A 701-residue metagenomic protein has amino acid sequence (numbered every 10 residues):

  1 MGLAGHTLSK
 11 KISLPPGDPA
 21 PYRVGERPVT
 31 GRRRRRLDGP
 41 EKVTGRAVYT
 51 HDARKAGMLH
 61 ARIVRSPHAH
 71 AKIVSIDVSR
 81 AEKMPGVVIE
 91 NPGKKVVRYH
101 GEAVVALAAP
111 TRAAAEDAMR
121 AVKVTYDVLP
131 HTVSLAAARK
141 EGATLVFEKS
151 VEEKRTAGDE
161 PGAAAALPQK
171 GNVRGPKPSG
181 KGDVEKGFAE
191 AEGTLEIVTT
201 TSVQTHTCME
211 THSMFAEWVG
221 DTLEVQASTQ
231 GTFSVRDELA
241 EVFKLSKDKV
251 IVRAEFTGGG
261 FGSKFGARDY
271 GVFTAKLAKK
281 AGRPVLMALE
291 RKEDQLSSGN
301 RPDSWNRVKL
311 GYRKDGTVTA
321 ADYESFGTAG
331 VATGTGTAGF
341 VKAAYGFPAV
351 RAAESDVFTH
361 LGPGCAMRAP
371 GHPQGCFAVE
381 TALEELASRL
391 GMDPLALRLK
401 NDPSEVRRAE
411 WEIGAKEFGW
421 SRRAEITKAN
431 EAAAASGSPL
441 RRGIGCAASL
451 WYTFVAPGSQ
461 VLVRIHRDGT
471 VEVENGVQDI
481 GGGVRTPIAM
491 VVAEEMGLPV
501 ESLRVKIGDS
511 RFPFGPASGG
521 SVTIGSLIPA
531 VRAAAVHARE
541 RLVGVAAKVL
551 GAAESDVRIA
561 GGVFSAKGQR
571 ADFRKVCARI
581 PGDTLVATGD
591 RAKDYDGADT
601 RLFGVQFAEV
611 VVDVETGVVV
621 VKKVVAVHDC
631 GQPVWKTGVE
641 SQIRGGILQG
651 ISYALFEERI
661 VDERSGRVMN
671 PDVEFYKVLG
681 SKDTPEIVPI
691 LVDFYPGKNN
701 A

Functional and structural regions predicted by a protein language model:
M1-V627, T684-E686: Structural alpha/beta core scaffold segments of enzyme domains
R65, P92-K94, V620, D629 (+4 more regions): Generic N-terminal targeting/processing segments that precede catalytic cores or assembly contacts
F261, F265, G375, V484 (+2 more regions): Conserved phosphate/anionic-ligand binding catalytic regions in large, soluble enzymes, centered on
E501-I507, K677-N700: Generic long, charged, amphipathic alpha-helical segments
G631-W635: Cytochrome P450 core scaffold surrounding the K-helix E-X-X-R motif and the conserved "meander" helix-loop region
T637, S641-F675: Active-site "cap" helix and flanking loop/linker of ATP-utilizing ligase/carboxylase catalytic domains
